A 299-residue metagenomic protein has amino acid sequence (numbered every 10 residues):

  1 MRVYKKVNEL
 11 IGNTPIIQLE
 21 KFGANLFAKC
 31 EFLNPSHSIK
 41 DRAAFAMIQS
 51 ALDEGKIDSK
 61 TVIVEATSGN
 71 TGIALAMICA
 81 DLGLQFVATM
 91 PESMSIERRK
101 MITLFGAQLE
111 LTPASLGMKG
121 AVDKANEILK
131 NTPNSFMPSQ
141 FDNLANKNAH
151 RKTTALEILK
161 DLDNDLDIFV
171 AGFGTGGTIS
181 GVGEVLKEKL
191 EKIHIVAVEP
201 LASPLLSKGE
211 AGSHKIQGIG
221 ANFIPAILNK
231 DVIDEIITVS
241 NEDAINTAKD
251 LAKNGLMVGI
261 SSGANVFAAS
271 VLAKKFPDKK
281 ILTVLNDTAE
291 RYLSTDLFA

Functional and structural regions predicted by a protein language model:
M1-A299: PLP-dependent amino-acid enzyme catalytic core
